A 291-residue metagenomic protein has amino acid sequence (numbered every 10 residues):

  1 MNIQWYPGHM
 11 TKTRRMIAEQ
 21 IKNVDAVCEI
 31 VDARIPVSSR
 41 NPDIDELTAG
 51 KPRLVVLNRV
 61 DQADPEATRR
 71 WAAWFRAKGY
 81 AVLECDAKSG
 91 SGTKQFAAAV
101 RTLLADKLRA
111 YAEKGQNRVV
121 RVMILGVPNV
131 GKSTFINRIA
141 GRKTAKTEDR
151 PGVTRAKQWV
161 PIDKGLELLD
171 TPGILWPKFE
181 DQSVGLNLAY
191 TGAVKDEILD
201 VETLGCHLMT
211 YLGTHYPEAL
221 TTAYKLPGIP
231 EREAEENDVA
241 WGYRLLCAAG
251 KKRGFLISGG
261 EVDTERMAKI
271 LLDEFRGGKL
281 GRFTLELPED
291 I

Functional and structural regions predicted by a protein language model:
M1-A26, R34-D43, L47-R53, V60 (+2 more regions): Helix-rich effector regions associated with P-loop NTPase G domains
E29, V55-L57, I124: Structural beta-sheet core signal
P42-D45, R69-A72, A97-A99, N137-A140 (+1 more regions): Short, glycine/charged-enriched secondary-structure capping and boundary segments
D61-L125, T144, R253-F255: Canonical P-loop GTPase G-domain recognition
S91-T93, V127, K132, V153 (+2 more regions): Gly/Ser/Thr-rich helix-start
Q95, A99, T134, H207 (+1 more regions): Alpha-helical scaffold segments in soluble metabolic enzymes
G115-N117, R138-I139, V160-P161: Solvent-exposed alpha-helices and their adjacent loops that cap or buttress functional pockets in soluble metabolic
R121-G141, A145, T171: Glycine-rich phosphate-binding P-loop
